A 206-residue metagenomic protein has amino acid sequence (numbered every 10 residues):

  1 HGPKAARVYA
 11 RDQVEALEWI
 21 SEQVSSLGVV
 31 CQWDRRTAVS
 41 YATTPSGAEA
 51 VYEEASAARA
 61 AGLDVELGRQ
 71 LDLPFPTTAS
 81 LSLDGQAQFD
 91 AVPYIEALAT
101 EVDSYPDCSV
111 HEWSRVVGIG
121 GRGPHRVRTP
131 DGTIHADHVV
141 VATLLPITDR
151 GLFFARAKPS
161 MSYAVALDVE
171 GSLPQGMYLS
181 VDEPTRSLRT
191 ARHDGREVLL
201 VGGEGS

Functional and structural regions predicted by a protein language model:
H1, E18-A97: Flavin (FAD/FMN) cofactor-binding and adjacent substrate-gating region of FAD-dependent oxidoreductase domains
H1-D12: Glycine-rich active-site loop/strand segments that organize a redox cofactor
H1-P3, T78-A79, L200-G205: A short small-residue
R11-W19: Alpha-helical segment that forms one wall of the substrate-binding/catalytic cleft in peptidoglycan-active domains
I20, Y52-E53, R122-G123, G151-F153 (+1 more regions): Short acidic, glycine/serine/threonine-rich loops at helix termini
S26-D34, V116-G118, T133-S172, G176-S206: Active-site substrate-recognition segment that forms the wall of the catalytic cavity or substrate channel
W33, V65-R69, V110-E112, T129 (+2 more regions): General beta-strand structural signal in soluble alpha/beta enzymes
E49-A50, S56-A61, S80-H138, A142: Helical element adjacent to the flavin cofactor pocket in flavoenzyme catalytic cores
